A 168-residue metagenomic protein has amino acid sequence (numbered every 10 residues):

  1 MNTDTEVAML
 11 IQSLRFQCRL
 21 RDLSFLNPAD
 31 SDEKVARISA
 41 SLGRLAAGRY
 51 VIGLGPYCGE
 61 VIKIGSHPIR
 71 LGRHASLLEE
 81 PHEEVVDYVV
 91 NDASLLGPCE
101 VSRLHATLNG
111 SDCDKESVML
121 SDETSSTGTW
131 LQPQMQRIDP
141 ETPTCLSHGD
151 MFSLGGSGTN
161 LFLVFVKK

Functional and structural regions predicted by a protein language model:
M1-C99, C113-D114, N160-K168: Intrinsically disordered, low-complexity acidic Ser/Thr-rich regulatory segments
G65-G156: Forkhead-associated
